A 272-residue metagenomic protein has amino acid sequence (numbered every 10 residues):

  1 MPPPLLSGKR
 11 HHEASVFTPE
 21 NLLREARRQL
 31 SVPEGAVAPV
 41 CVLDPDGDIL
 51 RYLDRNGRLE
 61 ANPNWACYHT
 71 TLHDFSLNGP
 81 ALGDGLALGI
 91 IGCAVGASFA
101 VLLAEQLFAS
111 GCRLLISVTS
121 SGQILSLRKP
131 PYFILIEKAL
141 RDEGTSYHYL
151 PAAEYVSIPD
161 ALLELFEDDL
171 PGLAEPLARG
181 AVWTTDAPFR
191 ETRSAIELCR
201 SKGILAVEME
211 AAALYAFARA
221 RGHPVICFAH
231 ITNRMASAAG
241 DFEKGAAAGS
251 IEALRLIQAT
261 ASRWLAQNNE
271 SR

Functional and structural regions predicted by a protein language model:
M1-I116, G122-R272: Accessory terminal and edge-of-domain segments that mediate assembly/interaction and cofactor placement around
